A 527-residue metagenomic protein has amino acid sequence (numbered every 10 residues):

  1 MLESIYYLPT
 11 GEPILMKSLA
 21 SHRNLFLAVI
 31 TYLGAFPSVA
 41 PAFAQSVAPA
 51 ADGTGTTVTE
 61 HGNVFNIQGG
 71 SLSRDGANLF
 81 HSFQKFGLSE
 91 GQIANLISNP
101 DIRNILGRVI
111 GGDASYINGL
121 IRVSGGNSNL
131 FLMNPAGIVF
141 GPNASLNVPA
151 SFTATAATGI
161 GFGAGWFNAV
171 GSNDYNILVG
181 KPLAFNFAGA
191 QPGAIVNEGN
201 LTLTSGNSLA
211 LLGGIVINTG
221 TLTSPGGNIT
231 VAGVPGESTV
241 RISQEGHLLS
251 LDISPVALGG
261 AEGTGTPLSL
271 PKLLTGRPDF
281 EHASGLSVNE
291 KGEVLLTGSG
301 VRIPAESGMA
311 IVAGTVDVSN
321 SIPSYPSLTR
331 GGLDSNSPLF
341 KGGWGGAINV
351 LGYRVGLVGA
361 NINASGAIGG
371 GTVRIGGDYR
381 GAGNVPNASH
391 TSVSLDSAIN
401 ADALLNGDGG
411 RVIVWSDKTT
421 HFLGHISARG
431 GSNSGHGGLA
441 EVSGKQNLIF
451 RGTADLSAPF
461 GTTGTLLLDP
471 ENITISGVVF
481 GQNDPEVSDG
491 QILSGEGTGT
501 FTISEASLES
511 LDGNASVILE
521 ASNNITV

Functional and structural regions predicted by a protein language model:
L2-V527: Extracellular and secretory-pathway beta-repeat/beta-biased strand scaffolds
